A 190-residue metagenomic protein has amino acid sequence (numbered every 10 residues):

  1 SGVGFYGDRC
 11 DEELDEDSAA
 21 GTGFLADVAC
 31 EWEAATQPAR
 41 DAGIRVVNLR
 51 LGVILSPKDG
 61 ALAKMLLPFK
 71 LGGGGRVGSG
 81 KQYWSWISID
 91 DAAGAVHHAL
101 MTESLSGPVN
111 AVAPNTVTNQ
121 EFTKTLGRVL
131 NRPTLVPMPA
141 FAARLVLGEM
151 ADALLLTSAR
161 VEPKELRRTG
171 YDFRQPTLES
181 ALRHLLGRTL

Functional and structural regions predicted by a protein language model:
G2-F5, C10, G52-L55: Active-site segment of SDR-like NAD(P)-dependent oxidoreductases
D8-N48: Catalytic helix-loop patch of NAD(P)-dependent Rossmann-fold dehydrogenases
C10, A29-C30, A42-I44, L55-K64 (+1 more regions): Glycine/proline-rich active-site loop of Rossmann-fold NAD(P)-dependent oxidoreductases
A26, A39-N48, G52-W84: NAD(P)-dependent short-chain dehydrogenase/reductase
K64-W86, R128-S158: Alpha-helical membrane-targeting segments
L66-G74, Q82-V117: Alpha-helical substrate-binding/gating segment
A95, T102-E149, R183-L190: Mid/C-terminal beta-alpha module of Rossmann-like enzyme folds, strongest in SDR-family dehydrogenases/epimerases
A153-L190: C-terminal amphipathic/interface module of NAD(P)-dependent oxidoreductases and related NAD-binding regulators
